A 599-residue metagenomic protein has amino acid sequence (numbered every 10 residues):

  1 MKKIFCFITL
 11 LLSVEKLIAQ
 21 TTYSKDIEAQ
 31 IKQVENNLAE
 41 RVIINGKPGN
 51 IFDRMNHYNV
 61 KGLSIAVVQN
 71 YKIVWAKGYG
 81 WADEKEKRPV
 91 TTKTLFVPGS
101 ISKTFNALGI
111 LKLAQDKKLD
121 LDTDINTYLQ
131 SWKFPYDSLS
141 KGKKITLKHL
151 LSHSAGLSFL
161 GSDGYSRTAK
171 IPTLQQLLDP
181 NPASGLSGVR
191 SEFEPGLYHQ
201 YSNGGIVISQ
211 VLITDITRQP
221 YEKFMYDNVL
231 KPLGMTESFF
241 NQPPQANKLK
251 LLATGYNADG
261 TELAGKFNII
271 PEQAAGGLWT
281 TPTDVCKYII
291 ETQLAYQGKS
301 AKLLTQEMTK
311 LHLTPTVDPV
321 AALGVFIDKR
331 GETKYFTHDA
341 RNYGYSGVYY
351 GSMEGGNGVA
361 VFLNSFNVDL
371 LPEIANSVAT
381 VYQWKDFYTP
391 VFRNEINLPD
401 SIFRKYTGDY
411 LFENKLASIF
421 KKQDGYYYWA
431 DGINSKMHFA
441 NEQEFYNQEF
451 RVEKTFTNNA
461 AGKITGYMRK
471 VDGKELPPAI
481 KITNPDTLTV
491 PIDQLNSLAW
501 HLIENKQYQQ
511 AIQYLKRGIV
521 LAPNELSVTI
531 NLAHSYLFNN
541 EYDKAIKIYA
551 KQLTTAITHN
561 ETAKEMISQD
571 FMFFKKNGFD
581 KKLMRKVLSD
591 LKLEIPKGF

Functional and structural regions predicted by a protein language model:
Q20-K77, T214-D227, K266-N496: Catalytic loop of the DD-peptidase/beta-lactamase superfamily, centered on the K-T-G motif and neighboring
H57-A66, K85-H149, S191-G204, Q273-G276 (+1 more regions): Short active-site loop at a secondary-structure junction that contains or immediately precedes the catalytic residue(s)
Y79, D83, D137-Y343, G347-Y349: Short, surface-exposed loop or secondary-structure junction motifs that flank catalytic or metal-binding residues
E561-F599: Terminal, low-structured helical/coil segments at or just beyond the last alpha-helical repeat
